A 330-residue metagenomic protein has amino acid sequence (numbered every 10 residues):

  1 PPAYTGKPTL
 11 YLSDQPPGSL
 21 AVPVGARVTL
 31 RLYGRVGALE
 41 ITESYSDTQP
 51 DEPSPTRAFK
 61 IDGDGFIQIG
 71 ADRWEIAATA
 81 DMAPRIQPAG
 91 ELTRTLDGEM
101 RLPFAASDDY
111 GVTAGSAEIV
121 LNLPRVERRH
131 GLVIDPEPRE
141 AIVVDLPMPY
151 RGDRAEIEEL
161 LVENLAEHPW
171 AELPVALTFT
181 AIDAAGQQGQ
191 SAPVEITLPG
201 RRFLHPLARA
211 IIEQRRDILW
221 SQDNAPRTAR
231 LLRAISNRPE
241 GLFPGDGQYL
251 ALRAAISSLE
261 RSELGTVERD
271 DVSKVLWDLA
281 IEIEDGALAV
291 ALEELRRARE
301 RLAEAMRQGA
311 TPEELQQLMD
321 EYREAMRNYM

Functional and structural regions predicted by a protein language model:
P1-M330: Extracytoplasmic/secretory ectodomains and luminal regions
